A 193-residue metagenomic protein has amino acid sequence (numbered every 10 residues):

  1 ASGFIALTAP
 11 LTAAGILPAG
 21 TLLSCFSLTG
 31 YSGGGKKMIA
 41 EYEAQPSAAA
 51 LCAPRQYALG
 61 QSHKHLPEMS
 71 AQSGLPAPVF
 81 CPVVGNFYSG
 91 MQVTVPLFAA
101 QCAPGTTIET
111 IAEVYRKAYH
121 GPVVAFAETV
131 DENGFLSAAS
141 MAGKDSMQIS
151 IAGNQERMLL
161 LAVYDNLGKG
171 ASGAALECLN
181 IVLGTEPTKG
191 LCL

Functional and structural regions predicted by a protein language model:
A1-A6, Y57-K64, L167-A174: A glycine-rich, Thr/Ser-enriched phosphate-binding loop motif common to dinucleotide/cofactor-binding enzymes
S2-G3, P10-T12, T29-G33, D165: Short acidic/polar capping segments at secondary-structure boundaries
S2-L23, K64-P78: Oxidoreductase and adenylate-handling cofactor-binding alpha/beta cores
I5-T12, L66-S70, A112, R116 (+2 more regions): Predominant activation on well-ordered alpha-helical scaffold segments within soluble catalytic domains
A6, G33-K36, V93, G173-L176 (+1 more regions): Short, flexible micro-motifs
T21-L28, G190-L193: Beta-strand segments within the central parallel beta-sheet cores of soluble alpha/beta enzyme folds
F26, Y31-L160: C-terminal substrate-binding/catalytic lobe of Rossmann-fold NAD(P)-dependent oxidoreductases
S146-L193: NAD(P)-dependent Rossmann-like dehydrogenase/reductase catalytic/cofactor-binding core
